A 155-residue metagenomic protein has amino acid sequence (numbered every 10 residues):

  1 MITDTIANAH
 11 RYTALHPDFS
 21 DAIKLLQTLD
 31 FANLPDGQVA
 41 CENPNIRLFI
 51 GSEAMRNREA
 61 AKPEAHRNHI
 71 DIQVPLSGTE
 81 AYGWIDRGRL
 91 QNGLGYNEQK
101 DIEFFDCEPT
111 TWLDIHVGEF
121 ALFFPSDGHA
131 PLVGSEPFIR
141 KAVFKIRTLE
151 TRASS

Functional and structural regions predicted by a protein language model:
M1-F49, A60-A65: A short, N-terminal "cap"/entry segment at the start of jelly-roll beta-barrel domains of the cupin/DSBH fold
N43, E59-D71, G88-N92, N97 (+2 more regions): A short beta-loop-beta micro-motif enriched in histidine and acidic residues
N45, H69, T79, E119-F120 (+1 more regions): Structural motif
L48-H66, L76-L90: Conserved short histidine dyad/triad with adjacent acidic residue
N68-E80, G95-D101, K145-I146: Short, conserved beta-strand element in jelly-roll/cupin
I72, F120-L122, P137-A153: A short hydrophobic beta-strand segment most commonly corresponding to one strand of the jelly-roll/cupin
F105-T110, I115: A gly/proline- and charged-residue-enriched helix-loop-helix capping module
L113-G128, L132: Conserved metal-binding segment of the jelly-roll/cupin
